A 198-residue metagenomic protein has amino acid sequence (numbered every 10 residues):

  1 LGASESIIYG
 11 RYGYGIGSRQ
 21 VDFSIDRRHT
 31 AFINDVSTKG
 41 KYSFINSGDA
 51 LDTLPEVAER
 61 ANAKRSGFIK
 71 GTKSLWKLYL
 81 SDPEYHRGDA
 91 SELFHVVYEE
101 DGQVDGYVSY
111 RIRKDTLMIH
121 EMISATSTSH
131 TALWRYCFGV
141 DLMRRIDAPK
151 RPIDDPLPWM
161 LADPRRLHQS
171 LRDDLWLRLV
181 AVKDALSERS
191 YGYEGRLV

Functional and structural regions predicted by a protein language model:
L1-A3, A148: Conserved beta-strand positions
A3-V21, I153-S170: Conserved active-site alpha-helix within GNAT-family acetyltransferase domains
S4, G17-R19, R28, D101 (+2 more regions): Generic beta-structure capping elements
I16-T38, I45-N46: Flexible glycine-/small-residue-enriched beta->alpha junction loops that bind anionic phosphate/pyrophosphate groups
I33-V198: Intrinsically disordered, low-complexity, positively biased terminal segments
